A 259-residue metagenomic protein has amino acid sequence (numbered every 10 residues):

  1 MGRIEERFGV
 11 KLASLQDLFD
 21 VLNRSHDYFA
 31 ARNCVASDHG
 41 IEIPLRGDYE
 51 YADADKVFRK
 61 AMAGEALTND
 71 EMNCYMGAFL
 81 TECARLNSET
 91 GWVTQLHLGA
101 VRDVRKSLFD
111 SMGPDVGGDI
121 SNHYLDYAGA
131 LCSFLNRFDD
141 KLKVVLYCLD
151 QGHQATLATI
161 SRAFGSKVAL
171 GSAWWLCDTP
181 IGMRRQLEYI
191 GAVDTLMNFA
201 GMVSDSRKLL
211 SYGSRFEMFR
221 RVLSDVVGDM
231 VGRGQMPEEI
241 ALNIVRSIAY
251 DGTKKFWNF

Functional and structural regions predicted by a protein language model:
G2-K143, G152-V168, R185-G201, M218-S224 (+1 more regions): Histidine/acidic residue-rich metal-binding segments in metalloenzymes
D53-V57, A130, G182, I240 (+2 more regions): Exposed alpha-helical structural elements
V144-L146, L242: Beta-strand segments within the central parallel beta-sheet cores of soluble alpha/beta enzyme folds
Y147-Q154, W175-M183: Acidic-and-aromatic substrate-binding clefts and catalytic sites of carbohydrate-active enzymes
G171-W175, M183-I190, I240: Glycine-rich flexible loops
L196-M197, S214-F259: Mid-to-C-terminal alpha-helical segments outside catalytic/metal-binding sites
D205: Intrinsically disordered, low-complexity polar regions and short flexible loop motifs
L209-Y212: Short active-site-adjacent structural elements
